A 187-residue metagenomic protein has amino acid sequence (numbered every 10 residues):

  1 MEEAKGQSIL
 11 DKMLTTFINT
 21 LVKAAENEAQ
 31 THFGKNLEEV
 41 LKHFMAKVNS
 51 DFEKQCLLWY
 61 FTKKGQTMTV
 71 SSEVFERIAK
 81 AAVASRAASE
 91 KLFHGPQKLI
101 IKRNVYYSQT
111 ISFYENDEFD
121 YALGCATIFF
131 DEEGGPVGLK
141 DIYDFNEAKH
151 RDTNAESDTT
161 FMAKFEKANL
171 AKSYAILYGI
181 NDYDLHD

Functional and structural regions predicted by a protein language model:
M1-E76: Extracellular, luminal, or virion-exposed ectodomains of exported proteins
K42-A46, Q55-D187: Catalytic toxin/effector domains delivered as secreted proteins or via bacterial secretion systems
